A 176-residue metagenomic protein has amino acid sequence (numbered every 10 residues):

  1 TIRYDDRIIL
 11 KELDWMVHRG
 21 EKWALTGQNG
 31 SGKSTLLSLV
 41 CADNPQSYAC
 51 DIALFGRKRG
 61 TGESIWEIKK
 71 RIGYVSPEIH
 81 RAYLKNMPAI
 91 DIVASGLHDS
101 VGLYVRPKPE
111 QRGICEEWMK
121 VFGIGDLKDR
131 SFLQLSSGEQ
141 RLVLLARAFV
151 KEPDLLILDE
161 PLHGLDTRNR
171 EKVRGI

Functional and structural regions predicted by a protein language model:
T26-Q28: The feature captures the beta-strand-to-loop junction immediately N-terminal to the Walker
D51-E67: ABC ATPase NBD Q-loop/coupling interface
A94, P109-L127: Conserved ABC ATPase "signature" region
P107, S131-L135, E139: Conserved ABC ATPase signature
L145: Hydrophobic anchor residue at the start of the ABC signature
E152: Conserved catalytic motifs of ABC-family nucleotide-binding domains
L156-E160: Catalytic Walker B motif of ABC-type/P-loop ATPase nucleotide-binding domains
